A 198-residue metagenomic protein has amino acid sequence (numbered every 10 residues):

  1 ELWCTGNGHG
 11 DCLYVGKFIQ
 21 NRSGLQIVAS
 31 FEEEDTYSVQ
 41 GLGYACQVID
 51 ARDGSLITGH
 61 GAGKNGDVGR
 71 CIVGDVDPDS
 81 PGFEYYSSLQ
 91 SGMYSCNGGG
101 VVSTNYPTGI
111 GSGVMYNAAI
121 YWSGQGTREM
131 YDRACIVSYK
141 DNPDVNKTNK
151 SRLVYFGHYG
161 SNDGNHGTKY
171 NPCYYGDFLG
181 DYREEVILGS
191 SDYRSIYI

Functional and structural regions predicted by a protein language model:
E1-G6, S55-A62, G100-S112, N142-H166: Aromatic (tryptophan-biased) beta-strands that constitute blades/sheets of beta-rich domains
E1-G8, Y14-I19, I27-D50, G54-G63 (+5 more regions): Ligand-binding pocket scaffold of soluble enzyme catalytic domains
G6-V15, L42, A62-G74, P107-W122 (+1 more regions): Repeat-based blade/solenoid architectures
N21-S30, P78-S88, Y121-R133, G180-G189: Acidic/hydrophobic-patterned starts of short beta strands in beta-sheet-rich repeat architectures
D35-Q47, Q90-N97, A134-N142, Y193-I198: Structural motif
V39-Q40, L56, I72-P78, W122-S123 (+1 more regions): Long, contiguous C-terminal modules that act as interaction/assembly or targeting platforms
D67, I72, D77, S87-L89 (+4 more regions): Exposed, low-structure sequence patches enriched in small/polar residues
C173-I198: Blade-level signature of beta-propeller repeat domains, shared across WD40, Kelch, NHL, RCC1 and BNR/Asp-box propellers
